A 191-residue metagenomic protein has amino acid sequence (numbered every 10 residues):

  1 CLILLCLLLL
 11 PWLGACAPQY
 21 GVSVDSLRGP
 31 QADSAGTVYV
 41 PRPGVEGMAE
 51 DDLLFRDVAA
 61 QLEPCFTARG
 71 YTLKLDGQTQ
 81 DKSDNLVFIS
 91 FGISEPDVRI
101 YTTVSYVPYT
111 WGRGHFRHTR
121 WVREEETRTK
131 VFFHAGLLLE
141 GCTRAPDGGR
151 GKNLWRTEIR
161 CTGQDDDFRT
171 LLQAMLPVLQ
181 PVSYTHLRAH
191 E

Functional and structural regions predicted by a protein language model:
I3-W12: Bacterial N-terminal signal peptides
C16-R69: A structural "domain/chain start" motif
T37, R69, S83-N85, F133-L138 (+1 more regions): Envelope-exposed proteins and targeting segments
V40-P41, D76-P96: A short, hydrophobic beta-strand-centered structural micro-motif
E46-G47, I93-P96, R160-Q164: Solvent-exposed loop/turn segments at secondary-structure junctions within structured extracellular/periplasmic domains
I89-D147: Surface-exposed short loop/turn segments
R123-T129, L138-S183: Short secondary-structure boundary motifs at beta->alpha junctions and helix caps
T185-E191: Conserved small/polar residues in nucleotide/adenosyl-binding loops
